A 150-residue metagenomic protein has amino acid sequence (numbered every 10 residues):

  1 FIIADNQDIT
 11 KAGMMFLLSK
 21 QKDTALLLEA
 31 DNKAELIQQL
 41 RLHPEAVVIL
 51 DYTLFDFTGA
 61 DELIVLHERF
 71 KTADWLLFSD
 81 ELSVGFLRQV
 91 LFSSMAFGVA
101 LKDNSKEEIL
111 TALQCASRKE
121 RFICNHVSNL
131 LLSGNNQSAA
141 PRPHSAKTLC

Functional and structural regions predicted by a protein language model:
F1-T10, M14-L18: Conserved acidic segment of CheY-like receiver
N6, F78-L82, D103-N104: Conserved active-site segment of CheY-like receiver
D23-D31: Short hydrophobic/Thr-rich beta-strand motif most characteristic of the beta2 strand and flanking loop of CheY-like
D31-V47: Acidic, metal-coordinating helix/loop segments flanking the phosphotransfer/catalytic sites of two-component signaling
R41-H43, H67-T72: Conserved phosphotransfer cores of two-component systems
V47-L66, S79-F86: Conserved phosphotransfer microenvironments
V48, W75, G98-A100: Two-component signal transduction core modules
L87-R88, F92, A96-A146: Short, flexible helix-to-coil linker/hinge segments that flank and couple to helix-turn-helix
